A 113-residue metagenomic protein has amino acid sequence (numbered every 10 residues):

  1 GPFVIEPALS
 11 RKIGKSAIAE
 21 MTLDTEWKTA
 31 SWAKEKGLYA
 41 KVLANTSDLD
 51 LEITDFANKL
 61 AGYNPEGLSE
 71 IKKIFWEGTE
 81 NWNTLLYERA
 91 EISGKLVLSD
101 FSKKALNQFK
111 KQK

Functional and structural regions predicted by a protein language model:
G1-T22, K36, E52: CoA-thioester-processing core
V4-A8, A17, G67-E70, R89-I92 (+1 more regions): Hydrophobic alpha-helical segments typical of transmembrane helices and their membrane-interface/capping positions
M21-T22, I74, G78, I92-V97: Helix-loop "lid/cap" segments that line or gate small-molecule binding pockets
L23-E26, K103: Short acidic-aromatic low-complexity motifs
T25-K34: Acidic, divalent-metal-coordinating active-site segment for phosphoryl/phosphodiester hydrolysis, typified by short
A33, I71, Q108-F109: Terminal peptide-recognition signature
Y39-Y87: C-terminal long alpha-helix characteristic of the crotonase
E88-I92, L96, D100-K103, N107-Q108 (+1 more regions): Intrinsically disordered, low-complexity segments enriched in small/flexible residues
